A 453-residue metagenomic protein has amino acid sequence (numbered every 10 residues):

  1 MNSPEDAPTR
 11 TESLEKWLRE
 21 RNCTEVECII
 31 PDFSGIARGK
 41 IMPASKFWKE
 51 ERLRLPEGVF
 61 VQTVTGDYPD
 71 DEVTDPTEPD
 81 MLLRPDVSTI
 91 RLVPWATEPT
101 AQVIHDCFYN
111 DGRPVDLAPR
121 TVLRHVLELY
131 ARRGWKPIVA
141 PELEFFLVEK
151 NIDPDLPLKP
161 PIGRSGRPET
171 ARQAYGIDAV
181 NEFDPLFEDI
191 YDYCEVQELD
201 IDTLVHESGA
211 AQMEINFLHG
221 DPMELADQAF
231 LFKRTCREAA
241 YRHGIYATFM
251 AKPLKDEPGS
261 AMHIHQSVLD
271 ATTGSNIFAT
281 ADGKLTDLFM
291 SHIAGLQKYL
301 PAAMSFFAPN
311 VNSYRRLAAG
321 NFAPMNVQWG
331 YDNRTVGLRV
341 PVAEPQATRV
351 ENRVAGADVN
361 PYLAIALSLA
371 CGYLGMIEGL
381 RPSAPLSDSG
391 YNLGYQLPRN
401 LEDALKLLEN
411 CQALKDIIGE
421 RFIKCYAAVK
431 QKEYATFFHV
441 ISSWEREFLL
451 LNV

Functional and structural regions predicted by a protein language model:
M1-T203, L225, L393-V453: ATP/Mg2+-dependent ligation/transfer catalytic cores
N2-R21, P31-I36, E50, G58 (+3 more regions): C-terminal accessory/tail domains of diverse enzymes
L92-P99, P137, L204-S208, E257 (+2 more regions): Short glycine/proline-enriched loop/turn "hinge" motifs that connect secondary-structure elements and lie
V103-Y109, M213-H219, Q266: Short, hydrophobic beta-strand segments
I138-F146, I162-I177, Q197-F217, A247-H265 (+1 more regions): Core alpha/beta catalytic barrel or barrel-like domain that forms the active/cofactor pocket in diverse metabolic
L156-S165, M262-D270, V327-W329, V336-V342: Short beta-strand elements
A174, A179-F183, F187-I201, I215-P222 (+2 more regions): Accessory "access/gating" subregions that flank catalytic or transport cores
S260-D282: Acidic/histidine-rich catalytic neighborhood
